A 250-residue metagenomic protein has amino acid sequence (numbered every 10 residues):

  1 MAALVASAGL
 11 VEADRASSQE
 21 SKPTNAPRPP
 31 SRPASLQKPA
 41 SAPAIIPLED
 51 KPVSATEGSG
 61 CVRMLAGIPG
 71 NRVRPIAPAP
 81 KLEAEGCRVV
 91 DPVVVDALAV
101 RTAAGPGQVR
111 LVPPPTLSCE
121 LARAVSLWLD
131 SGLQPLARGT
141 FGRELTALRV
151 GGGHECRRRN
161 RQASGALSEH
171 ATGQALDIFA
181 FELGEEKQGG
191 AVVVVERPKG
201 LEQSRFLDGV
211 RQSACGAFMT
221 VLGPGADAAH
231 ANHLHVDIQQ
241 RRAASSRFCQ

Functional and structural regions predicted by a protein language model:
M1-A8: Bacterial N-terminal signal peptides
G9-A66: Proline-rich, low-complexity linker regions of envelope-associated factors in Gram-negative bacteria
A34, E85-C87, A231, A244: A charge-rich, low-complexity, intrinsically flexible signal that marks solvent-exposed coils, linkers, repeats
I45-D50, R72-R74, H235-V236: Short, intrinsically disordered, charge-biased short linear motifs at domain edges
I46-P52, P114-A124, V193-L201: Second-shell loop/turn segments in exported
V53-L148: Active-site acidic/histidine clusters and adjacent loop/turn architecture that either coordinate catalytic ions
V93-D96, R101, R123-A124, Q134 (+1 more regions): Catalytic cores and adjacent binding grooves of peptidoglycan-active enzymes
G139-G173: Active-site-adjacent substructure of cysteine-protease-like catalytic cores
